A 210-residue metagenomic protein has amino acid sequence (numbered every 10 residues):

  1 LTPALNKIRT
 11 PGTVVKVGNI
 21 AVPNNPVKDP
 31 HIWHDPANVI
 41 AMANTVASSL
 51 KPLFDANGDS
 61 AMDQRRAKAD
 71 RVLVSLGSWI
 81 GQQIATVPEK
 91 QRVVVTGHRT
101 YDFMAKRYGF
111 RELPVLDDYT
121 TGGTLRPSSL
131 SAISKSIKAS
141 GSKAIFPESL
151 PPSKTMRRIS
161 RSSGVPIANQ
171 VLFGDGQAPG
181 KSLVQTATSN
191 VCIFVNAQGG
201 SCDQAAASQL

Functional and structural regions predicted by a protein language model:
L1-L210: Extracytoplasmic metal-acquisition and chelation regions
